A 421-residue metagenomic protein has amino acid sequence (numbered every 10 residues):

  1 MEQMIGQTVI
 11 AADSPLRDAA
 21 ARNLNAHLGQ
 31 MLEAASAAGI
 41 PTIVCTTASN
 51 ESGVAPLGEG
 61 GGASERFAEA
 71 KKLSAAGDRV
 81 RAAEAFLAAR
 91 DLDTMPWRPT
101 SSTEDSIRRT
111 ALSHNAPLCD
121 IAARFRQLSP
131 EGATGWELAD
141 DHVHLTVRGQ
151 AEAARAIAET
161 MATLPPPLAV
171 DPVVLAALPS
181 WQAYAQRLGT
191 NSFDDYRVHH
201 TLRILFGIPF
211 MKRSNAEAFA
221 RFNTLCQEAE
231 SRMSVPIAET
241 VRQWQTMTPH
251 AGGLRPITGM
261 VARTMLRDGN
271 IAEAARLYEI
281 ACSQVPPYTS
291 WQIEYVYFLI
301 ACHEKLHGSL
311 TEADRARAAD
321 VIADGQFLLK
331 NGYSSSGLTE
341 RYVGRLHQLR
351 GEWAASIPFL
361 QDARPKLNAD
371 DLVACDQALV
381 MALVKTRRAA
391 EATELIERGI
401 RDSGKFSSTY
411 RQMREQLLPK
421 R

Functional and structural regions predicted by a protein language model:
M1-R109, S113, R124-W136, T163-R255 (+4 more regions): Serine-dependent acyl-ester chemistry module
A82, A274, A318-V321, S356 (+1 more regions): Single-residue signature of alpha-solenoid repeat helices
F86, W244, Y278, I322-Q326 (+2 more regions): Hydrophobic/aromatic packing residues within the alpha-helices of TPR/SEL1-like helical repeat arrays
R90-E104, P286-E294, F327-L338, L367-C375 (+1 more regions): Boundary/linker segments of alpha-helical solenoid repeat arrays
A389-R421: Terminal, low-structured helical/coil segments at or just beyond the last alpha-helical repeat
